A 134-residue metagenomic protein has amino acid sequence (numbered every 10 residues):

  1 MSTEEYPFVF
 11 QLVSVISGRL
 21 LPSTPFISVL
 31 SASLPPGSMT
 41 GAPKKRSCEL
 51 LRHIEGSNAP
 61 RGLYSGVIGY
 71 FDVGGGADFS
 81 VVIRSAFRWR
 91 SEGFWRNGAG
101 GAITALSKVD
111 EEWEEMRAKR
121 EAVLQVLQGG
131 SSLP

Functional and structural regions predicted by a protein language model:
M1-Y6: Short acidic, Gly/Ser-rich segments with clustered Asp/Glu that frequently serve as metal-coordination loops in enzyme
P7-P134: Conserved hydrophobic core element of enzyme catalytic domains
